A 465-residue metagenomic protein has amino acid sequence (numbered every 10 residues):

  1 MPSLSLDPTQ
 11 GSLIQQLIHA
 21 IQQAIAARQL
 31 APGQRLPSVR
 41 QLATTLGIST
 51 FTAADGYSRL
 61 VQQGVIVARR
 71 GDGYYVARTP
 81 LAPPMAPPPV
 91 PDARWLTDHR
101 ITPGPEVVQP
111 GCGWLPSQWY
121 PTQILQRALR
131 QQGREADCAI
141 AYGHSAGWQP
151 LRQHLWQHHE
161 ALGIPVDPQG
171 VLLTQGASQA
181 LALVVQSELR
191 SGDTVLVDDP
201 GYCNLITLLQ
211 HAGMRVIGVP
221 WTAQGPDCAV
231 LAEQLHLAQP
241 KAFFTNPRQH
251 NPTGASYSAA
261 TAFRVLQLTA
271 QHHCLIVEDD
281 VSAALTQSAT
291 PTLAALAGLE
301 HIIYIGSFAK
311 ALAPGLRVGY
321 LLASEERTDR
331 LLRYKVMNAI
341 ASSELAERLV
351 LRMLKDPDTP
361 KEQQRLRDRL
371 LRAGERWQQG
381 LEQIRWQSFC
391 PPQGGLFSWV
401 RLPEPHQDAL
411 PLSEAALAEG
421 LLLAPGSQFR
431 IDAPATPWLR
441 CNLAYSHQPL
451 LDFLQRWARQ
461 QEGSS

Functional and structural regions predicted by a protein language model:
M1-R130, L332, V336-S342, R352-L354 (+7 more regions): N-terminal basic, amphipathic alpha-helical segments
V67-R69, V166, L423-A424: Short beta-strand "wing" residues that participate in macromolecule-binding interfaces
G71, A289, A297-R330, S342-L345 (+1 more regions): Active-site PLP attachment segment
C138-H272, A284-A297: Conserved core of the PLP fold type I
V197, G218, E278, V350 (+1 more regions): Hydrophobic residues in well-ordered beta-strands that form the structural core
E325-T328, R348-R365, E382: Amphipathic alpha-helix from the class-I
R367-Q378, S388-R401, L417: Conserved glycine-rich beta-strand-loop-beta hairpin in the small C-terminal domain of fold type I
